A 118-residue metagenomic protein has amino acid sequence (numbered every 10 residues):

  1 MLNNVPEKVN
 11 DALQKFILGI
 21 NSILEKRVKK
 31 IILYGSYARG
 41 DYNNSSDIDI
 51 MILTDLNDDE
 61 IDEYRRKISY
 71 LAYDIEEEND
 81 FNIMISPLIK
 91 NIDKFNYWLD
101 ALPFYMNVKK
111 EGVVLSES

Functional and structural regions predicted by a protein language model:
M1-K30, R39-N44, D55-S118: Catalytic core of pol beta-like nucleotidyltransferases
S36: Conserved H-loop
D49-L53: Short beta-strand->loop micro-motif that forms the acidic, two-metal-ion catalytic signature in nucleotide-processing
